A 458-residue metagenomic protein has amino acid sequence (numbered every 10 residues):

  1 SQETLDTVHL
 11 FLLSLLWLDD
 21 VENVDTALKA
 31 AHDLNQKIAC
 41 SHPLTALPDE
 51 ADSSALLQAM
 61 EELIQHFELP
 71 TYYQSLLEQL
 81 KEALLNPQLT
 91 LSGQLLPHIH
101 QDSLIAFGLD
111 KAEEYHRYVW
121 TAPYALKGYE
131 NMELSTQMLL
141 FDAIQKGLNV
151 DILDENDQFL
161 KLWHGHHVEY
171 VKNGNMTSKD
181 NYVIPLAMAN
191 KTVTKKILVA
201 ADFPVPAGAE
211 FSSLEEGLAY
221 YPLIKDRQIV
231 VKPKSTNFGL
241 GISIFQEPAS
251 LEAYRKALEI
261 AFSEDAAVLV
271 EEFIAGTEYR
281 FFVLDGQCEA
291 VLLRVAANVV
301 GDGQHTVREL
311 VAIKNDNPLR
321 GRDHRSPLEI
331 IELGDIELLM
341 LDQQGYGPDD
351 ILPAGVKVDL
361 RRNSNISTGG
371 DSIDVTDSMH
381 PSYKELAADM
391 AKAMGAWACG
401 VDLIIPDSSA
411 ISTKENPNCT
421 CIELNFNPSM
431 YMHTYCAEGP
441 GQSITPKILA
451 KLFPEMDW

Functional and structural regions predicted by a protein language model:
Q2-H66, T71, L76: Alpha-helical, largely C-terminal catalytic domains that coordinate divalent metal ions via clustered Asp/Glu/His
L13, D19, I64, Y73-L77 (+3 more regions): Nucleotide/phosphate-binding sheet-loop regions of phosphoryl- and nucleotidyl-transfer enzymes
A27-A30, E264-D265, I313-A410: A long amphipathic alpha-helix within ATP-dependent nucleotide-binding catalytic cores
A31, F67-L109, I366-P381, K392-A398 (+1 more regions): C-terminal active-site "lid" helix and adjoining low-complexity regulatory extension at the edge of ATP-using catalytic
L44-P48, Y72, D151-L153, W397-V401: Flexible, glycine/charged-enriched surface loops at secondary-structure junctions
E78-A189, V193-K196, S213-E215: ATP-binding N-terminal substructure of ATP-dependent carboxylate-amine bond-forming enzymes
L160-Y170, Y279-A290, S409-M430: A short beta-strand motif that forms the metal-chelation/ATP-contact edge of phosphoryl-transfer active sites
K161, Y170-M176, D180-E332, H380-K384: Active-site nucleotide/adenylate-binding loops and adjacent lid/helix of ATP-dependent enzymes
